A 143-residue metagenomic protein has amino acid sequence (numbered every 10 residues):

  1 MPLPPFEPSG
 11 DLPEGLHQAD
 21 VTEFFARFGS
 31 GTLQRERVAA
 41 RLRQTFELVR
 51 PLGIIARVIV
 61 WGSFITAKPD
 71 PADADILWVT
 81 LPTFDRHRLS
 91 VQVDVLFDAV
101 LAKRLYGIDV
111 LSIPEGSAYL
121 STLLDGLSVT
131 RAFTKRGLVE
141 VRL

Functional and structural regions predicted by a protein language model:
M1-I59, I65-A72, T80-L143: Catalytic core of pol beta-like nucleotidyltransferases
L77: Aromatic/basic-lined ligand-recognition segments that form π-stacking hydrophobic pockets flanked by Lys/Arg to engage
